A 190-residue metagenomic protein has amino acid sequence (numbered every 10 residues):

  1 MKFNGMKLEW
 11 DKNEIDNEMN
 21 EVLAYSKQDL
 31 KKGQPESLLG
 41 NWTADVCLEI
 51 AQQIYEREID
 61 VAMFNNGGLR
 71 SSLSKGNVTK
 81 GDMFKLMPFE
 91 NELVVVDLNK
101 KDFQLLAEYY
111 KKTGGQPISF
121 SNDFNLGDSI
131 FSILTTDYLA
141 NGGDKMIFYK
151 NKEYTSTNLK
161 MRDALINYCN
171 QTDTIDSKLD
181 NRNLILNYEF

Functional and structural regions predicted by a protein language model:
M1-D29, I118, G127, D144: Binuclear metal-dependent phosphoesterase catalytic core
L23, K32, F190: Mid-to-C-terminal polyanion-binding domains and interfaces
L30-L38: Extracellular beta-rich ligand/substrate-recognition surface
S37, N41-F190: Feature captures C-terminal
